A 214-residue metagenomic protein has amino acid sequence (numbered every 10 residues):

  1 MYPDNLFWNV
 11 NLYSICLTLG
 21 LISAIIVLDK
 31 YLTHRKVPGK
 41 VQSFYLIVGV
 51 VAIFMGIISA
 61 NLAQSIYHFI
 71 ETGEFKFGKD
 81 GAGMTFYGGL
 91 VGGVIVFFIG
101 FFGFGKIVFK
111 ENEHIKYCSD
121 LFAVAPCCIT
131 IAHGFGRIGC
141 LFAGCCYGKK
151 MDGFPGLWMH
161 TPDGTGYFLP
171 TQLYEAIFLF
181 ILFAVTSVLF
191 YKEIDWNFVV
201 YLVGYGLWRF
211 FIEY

Functional and structural regions predicted by a protein language model:
M1-Y214: Hydrophobic, membrane-interfacing alpha helices
